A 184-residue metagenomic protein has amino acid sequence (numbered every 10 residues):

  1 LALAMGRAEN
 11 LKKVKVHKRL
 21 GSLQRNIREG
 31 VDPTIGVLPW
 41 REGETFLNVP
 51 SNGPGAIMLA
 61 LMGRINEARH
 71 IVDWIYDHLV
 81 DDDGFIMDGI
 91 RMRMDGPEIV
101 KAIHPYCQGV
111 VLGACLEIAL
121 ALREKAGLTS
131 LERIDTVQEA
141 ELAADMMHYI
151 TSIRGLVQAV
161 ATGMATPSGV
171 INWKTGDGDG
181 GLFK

Functional and structural regions predicted by a protein language model:
L1-K184: Glycan-recognition and catalytic cores of secretory/periplasmic carbohydrate-active enzymes
